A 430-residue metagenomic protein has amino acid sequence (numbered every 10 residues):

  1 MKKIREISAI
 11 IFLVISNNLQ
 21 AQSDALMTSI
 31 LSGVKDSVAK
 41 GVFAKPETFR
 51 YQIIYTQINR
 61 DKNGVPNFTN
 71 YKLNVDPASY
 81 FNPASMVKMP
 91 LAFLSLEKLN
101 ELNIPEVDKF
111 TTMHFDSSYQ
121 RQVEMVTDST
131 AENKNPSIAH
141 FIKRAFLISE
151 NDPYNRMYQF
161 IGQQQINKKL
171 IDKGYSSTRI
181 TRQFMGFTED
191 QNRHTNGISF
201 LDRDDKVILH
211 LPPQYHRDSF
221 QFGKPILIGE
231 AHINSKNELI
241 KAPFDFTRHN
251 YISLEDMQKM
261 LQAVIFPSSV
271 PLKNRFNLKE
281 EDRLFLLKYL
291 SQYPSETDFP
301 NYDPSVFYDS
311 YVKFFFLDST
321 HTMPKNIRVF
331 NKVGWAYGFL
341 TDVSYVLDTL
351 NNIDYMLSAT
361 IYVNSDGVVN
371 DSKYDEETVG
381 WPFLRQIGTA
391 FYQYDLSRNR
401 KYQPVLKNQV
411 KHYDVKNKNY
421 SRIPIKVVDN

Functional and structural regions predicted by a protein language model:
M1-A25: Bacterial Sec-dependent N-terminal signal peptides
S23-V38, K45, K236-N430: Structured C-terminal helix/loop/strand segments within mature extracytoplasmic catalytic/sensor domains
S23-V38, K45-F49, F110, S117-Y119 (+3 more regions): Active-site-adjacent helix/loop patches that line small-molecule binding or acyl-intermediate pockets
I30-V75, L357-A359: A short, well-structured edge-of-sheet supersecondary motif
P46-R50, F68-N70, D76-A78, N82-V87 (+5 more regions): Extracytoplasmic
Y51-N59, E106-V126, I161-G162, Q183-N192 (+2 more regions): Acidic helix-start/capping segments at beta-turn-to-alpha-helix junctions
N82-D108, M113, L357: Active-site SXXK
K88-S95, A145, L170, M257 (+3 more regions): Residue-level preference for non-acidic, small/hydrophobic
